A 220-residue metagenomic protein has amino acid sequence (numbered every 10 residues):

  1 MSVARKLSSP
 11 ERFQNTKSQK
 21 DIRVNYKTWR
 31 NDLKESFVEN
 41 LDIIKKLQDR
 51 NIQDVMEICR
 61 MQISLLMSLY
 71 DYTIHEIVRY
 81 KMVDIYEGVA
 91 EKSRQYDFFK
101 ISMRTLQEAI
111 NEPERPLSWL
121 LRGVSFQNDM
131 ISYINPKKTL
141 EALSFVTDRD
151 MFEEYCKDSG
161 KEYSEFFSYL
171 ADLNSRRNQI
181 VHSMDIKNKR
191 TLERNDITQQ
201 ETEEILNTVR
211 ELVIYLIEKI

Functional and structural regions predicted by a protein language model:
M1-S64, S68, K81, R94: Charged alpha-helical initiation segments
T28, D32, E39, M61 (+6 more regions): Charged, amphipathic alpha-helical oligomerization/scaffolding segments
V38, D42, D71-M82, S175-K189 (+1 more regions): Charged/polar positions within long, soluble alpha-helices
D42-D54, E153-K161, K187: Short, charged/polar, low-complexity loop and linker segments that flank or interrupt alpha-helical bundles
R50-D54, R190-Q199: Short helix/strand-bridging catalytic loops that position acidic/His residues to coordinate divalent metals and engage
L65-L66, Y72-F166, L170: Helix-loop junctions and short alpha-helical segments
S144-Q179, E193-I220: Amphipathic, Lys/Arg-enriched alpha-helical patches that create a basic surface for binding polyanionic ligands
